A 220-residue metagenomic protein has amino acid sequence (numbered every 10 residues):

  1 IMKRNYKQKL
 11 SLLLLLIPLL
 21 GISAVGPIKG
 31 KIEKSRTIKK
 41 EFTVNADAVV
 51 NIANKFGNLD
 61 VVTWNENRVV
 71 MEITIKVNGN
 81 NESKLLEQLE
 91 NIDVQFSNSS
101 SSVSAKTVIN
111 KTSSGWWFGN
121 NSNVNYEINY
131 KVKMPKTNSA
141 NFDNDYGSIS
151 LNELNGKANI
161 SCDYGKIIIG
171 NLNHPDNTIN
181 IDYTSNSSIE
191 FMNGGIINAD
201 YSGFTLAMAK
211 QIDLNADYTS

Functional and structural regions predicted by a protein language model:
I1-M2, S220: Short intrinsically disordered, low-complexity coil segments enriched in acidic
K3, A24-A53, N58-N144, E153-C162 (+4 more regions): Acidic (Asp/Glu) and glycine-rich low-complexity loops/linkers that are typically intrinsically disordered
K3-L13: Bacterial N-terminal signal peptides that target proteins for export
S11-G21: Bacterial N-terminal signal peptides
M208-A209, S220: Short glycine/acidic-rich loop motifs that flank beta-strands on beta-rich extracellular proteins
